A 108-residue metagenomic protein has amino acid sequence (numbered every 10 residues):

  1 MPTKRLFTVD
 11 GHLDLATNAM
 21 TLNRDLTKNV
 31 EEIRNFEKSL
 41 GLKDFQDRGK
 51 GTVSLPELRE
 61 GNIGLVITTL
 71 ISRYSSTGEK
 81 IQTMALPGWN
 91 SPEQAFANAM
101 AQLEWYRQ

Functional and structural regions predicted by a protein language model:
M1-Q108: N-terminal hydrophobic targeting/anchoring segments and the immediately downstream early-domain regions of hydrolases
